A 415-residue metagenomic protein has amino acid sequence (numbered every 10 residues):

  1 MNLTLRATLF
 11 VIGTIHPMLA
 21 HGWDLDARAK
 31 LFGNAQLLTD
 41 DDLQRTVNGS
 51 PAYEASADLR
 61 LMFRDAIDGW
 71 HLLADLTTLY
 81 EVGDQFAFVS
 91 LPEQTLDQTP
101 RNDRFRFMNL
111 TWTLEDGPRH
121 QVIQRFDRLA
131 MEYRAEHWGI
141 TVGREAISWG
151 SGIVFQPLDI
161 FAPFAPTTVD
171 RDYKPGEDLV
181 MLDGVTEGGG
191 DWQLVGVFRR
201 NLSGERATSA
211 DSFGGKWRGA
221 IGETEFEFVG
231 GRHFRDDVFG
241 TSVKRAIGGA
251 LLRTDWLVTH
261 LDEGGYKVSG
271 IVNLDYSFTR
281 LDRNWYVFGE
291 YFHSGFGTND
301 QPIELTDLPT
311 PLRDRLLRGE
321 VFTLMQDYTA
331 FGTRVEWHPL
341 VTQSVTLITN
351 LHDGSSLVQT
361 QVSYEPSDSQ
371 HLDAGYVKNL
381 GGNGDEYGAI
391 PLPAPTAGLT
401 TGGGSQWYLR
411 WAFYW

Functional and structural regions predicted by a protein language model:
H21-D41, V47, L72-A74, G190: Transmembrane beta-strand segments of Gram-negative outer membrane beta-barrel proteins
A27-A29, A74-L76, V142, L182 (+9 more regions): Membrane-embedded beta-strand positions of outer-membrane beta-barrel proteins
L31-T39, I67-G69, T78-V82, A135-H137 (+11 more regions): Transmembrane beta-strands of outer-membrane beta-barrel pores
G49-A57, V122-D127, R134, K174-D178 (+6 more regions): Residues that define the transmembrane beta-barrel architecture of outer-membrane proteins
A66, W70-W192, V197, G381: Outer membrane beta-barrel
G69-L72, H137-I140, G189-W192, E223-F228 (+4 more regions): Repeated loop/turn-to-beta-strand initiation elements of outer-membrane beta-barrel proteins
A246, A250-I348: Detector for outer-membrane/organellar transmembrane beta-barrel domains, recognizing the amphipathic beta-strand
F331, Y364, Y376-K378, P395-W415: Outer-membrane beta-barrel "beta-signal"
